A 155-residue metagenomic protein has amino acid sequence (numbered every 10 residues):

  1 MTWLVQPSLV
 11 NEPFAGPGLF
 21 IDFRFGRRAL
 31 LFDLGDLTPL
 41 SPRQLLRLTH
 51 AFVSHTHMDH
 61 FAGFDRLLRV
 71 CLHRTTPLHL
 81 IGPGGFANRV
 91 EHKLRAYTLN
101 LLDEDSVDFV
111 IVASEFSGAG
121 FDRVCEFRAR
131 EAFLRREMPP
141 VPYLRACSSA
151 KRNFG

Functional and structural regions predicted by a protein language model:
M1-G155: Binuclear metal-dependent hydrolase catalytic cores
